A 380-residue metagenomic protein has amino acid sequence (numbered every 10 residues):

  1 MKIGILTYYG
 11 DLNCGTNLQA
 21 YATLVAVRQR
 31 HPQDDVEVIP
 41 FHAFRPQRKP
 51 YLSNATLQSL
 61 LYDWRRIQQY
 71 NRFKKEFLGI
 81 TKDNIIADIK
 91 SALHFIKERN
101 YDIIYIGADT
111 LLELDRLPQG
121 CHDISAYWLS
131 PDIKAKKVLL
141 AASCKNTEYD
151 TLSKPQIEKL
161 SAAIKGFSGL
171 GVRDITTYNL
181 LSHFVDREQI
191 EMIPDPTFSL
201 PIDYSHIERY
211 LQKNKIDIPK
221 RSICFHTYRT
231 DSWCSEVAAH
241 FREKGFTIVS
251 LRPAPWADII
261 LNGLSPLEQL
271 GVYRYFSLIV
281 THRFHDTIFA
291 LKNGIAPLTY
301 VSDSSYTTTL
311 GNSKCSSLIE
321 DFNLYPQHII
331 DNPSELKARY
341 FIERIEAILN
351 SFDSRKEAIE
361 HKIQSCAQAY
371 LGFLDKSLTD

Functional and structural regions predicted by a protein language model:
M1-D380: Active-site anion-handling motifs in enzyme catalytic cores
